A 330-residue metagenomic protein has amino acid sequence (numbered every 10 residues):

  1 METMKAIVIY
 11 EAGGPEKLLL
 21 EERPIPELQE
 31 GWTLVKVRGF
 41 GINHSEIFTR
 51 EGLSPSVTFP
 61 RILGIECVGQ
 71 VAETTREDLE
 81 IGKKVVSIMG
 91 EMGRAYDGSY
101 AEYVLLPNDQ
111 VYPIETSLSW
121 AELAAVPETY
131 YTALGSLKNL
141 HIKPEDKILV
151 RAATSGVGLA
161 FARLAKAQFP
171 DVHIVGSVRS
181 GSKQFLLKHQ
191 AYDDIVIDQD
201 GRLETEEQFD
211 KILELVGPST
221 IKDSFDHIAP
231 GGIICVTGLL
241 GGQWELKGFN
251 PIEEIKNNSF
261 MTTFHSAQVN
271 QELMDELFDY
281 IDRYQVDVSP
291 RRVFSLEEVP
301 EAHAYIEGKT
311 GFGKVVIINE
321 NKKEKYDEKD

Functional and structural regions predicted by a protein language model:
M1-E2, G135, N270-D330: C-terminal hydrophobic helical "lid"/dimerization subdomain of Rossmann-like NAD(P)H-dependent oxidoreductases
P24-G41, L53-M92: Glycine-rich beta-strand-centered segment in the early N-terminal region that forms part of a ligand/cofactor-binding
D78-L79, I142, I228: Short, well-ordered loop/turn sites that connect or cap secondary structure elements
K84, K147, H173, G232-I233 (+1 more regions): Short glycine-centered segments of the SAM/dcSAM-binding site in methyltransferase folds
I88-A152: NAD(P)H dinucleotide-binding glycine-rich loop of Rossmann-like/cofactor-binding domains, especially the beta1-alpha1
L123-Q199: Mid-domain Rossmann-like dinucleotide-binding core that forms the NAD(H)/NADP(H) cofactor-binding site
E204-I212: A short acidic, Gly/Pro-enriched loop at the edge of an enzyme's catalytic core that lines a small-molecule cofactor
S219-R283, N319-D330: Glycine-rich phosphate-binding loop and adjacent beta-alpha segment of Rossmann(oid) nucleotide-cofactor-binding
